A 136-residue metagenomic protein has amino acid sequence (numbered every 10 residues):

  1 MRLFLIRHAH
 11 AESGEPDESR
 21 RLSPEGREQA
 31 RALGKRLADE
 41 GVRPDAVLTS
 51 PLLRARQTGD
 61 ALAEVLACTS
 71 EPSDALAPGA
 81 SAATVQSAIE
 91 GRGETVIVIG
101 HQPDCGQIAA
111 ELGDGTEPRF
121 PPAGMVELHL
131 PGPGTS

Functional and structural regions predicted by a protein language model:
R2-D74, G79-A82, G115-F120: Active-site-proximal alpha-helix that buttresses catalytic centers in soluble enzyme cores
L3, R92-G100, D104: Generic beta-sheet signal
E40-R43, E90-E94: Glycine-rich phosphate-binding loop signature in dinucleotide/nucleotide-binding domains
P51, G100-Q102, G124: Short secondary-structure boundary segments
R54, D104-C105: Alpha-helix capping/helix-boundary segments
V85-S87: Conserved ATP-dependent adenylate/AMP-binding module captured primarily in the ANL superfamily
C105-I108, G115: Conserved beta-loop-beta/alpha segment of the NTase-like Rossmann-fold superfamily that binds/positions NTPs
G115-S136: Domain-level recognition of soluble alpha/beta enzyme cores, biased toward histidine phosphatases/phosphomutases
